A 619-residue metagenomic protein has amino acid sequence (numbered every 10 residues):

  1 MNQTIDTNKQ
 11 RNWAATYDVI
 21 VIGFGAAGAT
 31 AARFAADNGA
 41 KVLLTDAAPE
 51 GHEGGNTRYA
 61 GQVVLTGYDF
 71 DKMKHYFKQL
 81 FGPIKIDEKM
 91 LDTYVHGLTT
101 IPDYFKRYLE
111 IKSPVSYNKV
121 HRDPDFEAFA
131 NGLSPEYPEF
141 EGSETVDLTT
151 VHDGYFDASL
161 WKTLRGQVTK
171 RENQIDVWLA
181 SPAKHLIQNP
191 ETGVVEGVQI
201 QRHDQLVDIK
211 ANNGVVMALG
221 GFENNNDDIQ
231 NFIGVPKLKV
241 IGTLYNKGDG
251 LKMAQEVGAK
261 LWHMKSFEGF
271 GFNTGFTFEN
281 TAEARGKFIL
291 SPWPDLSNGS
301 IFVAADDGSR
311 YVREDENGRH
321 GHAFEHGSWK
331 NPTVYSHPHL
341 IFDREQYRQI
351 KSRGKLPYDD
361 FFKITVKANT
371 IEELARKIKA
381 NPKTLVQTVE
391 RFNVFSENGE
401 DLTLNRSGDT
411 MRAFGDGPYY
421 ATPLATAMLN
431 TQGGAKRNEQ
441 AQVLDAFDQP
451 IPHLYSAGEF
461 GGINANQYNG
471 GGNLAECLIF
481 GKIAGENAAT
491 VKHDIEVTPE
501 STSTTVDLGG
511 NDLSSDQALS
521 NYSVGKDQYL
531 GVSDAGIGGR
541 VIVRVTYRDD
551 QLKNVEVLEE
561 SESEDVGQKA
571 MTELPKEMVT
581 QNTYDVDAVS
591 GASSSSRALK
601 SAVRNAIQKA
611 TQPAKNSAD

Functional and structural regions predicted by a protein language model:
M1-V19, D37, T66, G462-N464 (+4 more regions): Extreme N-terminal leader/targeting segments of oxidoreductases
V19-L44: N-terminal Rossmann-like FAD-binding beta1-loop-alpha1 element of flavoenzymes
D37-T57: Glycine-rich FAD pyrophosphate-binding loop
H96-L206, N226-D227, T274, S396-D416: Conserved redox-cofactor binding core of oxidoreductases
H185-I187, V194, T384-N464, L530 (+1 more regions): A glycine-rich dinucleotide-binding beta-alpha-beta segment and adjacent secondary-structure elements that constitute
R202-Q205, K210-F278, L474, F480-I483 (+1 more regions): Glycine-rich loop(s) and the adjacent beta-strand/alpha-helix scaffold that form part
L251-M253, K260-A380: An anion/pyrophosphate-binding glycine-rich loop and adjacent beta-alpha core in soluble alpha-beta enzymes
N521-A618: Active-site- and interface-proximal helix/loop "cap" or "latch" segments in soluble metabolic and energy-transducing
